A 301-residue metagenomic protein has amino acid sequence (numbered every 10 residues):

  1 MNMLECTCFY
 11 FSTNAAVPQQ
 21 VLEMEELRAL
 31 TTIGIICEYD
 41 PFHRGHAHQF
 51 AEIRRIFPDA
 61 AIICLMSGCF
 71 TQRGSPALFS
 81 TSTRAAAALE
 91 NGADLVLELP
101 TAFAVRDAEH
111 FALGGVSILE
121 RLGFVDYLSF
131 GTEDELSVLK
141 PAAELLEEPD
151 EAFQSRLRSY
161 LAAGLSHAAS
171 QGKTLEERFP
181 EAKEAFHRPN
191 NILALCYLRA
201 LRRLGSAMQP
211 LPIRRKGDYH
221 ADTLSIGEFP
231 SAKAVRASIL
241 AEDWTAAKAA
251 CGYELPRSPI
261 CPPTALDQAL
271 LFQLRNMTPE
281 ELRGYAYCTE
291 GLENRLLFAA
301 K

Functional and structural regions predicted by a protein language model:
M1-C6, F11-S12, V17: Short terminal hydrophobic/aromatic SLiMs and anchors at protein ends
F9-F11, E23, L99-K301: Active-site cores that bind ATP or allylic diphosphates and position pyrophosphate for catalysis
E26-R84: N-terminal catalytic cores of NTP/NDP-binding nucleotidyl/phosphoryl-transfer enzymes
A86, E90-P100: A glycine-rich helix N-cap at a beta->alpha junction
